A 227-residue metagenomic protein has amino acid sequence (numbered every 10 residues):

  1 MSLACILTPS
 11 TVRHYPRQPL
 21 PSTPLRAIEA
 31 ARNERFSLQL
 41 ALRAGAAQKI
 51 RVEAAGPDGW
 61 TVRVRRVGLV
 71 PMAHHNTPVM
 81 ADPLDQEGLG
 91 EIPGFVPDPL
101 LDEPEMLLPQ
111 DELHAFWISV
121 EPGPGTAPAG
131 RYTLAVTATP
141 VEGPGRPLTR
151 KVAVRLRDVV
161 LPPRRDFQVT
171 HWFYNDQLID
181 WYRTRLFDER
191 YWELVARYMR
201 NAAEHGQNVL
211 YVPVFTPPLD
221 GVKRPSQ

Functional and structural regions predicted by a protein language model:
S2-S22, A46-I118, A127: Surface-exposed binding patches on compact interaction domains or structured appendages
T8, R43, W172-Y174: Structured loops at beta-to-helix junctions and adjacent beta-edge loops in soluble globular domains
Y15-E29, R183-Y191: Short, polar loop/linker segments at the starts of domains and inter-domain junctions
T23-G45, K49, A115, A196: Contiguous beta-strand segments within globular domains
A41-P57, E103-R165, W192: Extended acidic/polar, glycine-enriched regions that form or flank non-catalytic beta-rich accessory modules
P147-R224: An acidic-aromatic substrate-binding cleft motif
